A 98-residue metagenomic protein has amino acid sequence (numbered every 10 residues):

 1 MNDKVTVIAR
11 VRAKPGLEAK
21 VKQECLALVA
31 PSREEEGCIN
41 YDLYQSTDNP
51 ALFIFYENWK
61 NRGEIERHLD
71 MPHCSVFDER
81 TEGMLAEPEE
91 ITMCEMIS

Functional and structural regions predicted by a protein language model:
M1-V5, L43-A51, F77-S98: Glycine-rich beta-strand-turn "strand-cap" elements at beta-sheet edges
V5-E34: N-terminal first-folded block
V5-R12, D42-L69: Short, well-ordered beta-strand segments in beta-rich or mixed alpha/beta enzyme and ligand-binding folds
A13-P15, N61, E95-S98: Non-catalytic surface loops within mature trypsin-like serine protease
E18, K22, L52, M71-C74 (+1 more regions): Short, structured helix-loop boundary elements
A27-I39, N58-T92: An amphipathic, aromatic/His-enriched active-site/gating alpha helix that lines ligand/cofactor pockets
